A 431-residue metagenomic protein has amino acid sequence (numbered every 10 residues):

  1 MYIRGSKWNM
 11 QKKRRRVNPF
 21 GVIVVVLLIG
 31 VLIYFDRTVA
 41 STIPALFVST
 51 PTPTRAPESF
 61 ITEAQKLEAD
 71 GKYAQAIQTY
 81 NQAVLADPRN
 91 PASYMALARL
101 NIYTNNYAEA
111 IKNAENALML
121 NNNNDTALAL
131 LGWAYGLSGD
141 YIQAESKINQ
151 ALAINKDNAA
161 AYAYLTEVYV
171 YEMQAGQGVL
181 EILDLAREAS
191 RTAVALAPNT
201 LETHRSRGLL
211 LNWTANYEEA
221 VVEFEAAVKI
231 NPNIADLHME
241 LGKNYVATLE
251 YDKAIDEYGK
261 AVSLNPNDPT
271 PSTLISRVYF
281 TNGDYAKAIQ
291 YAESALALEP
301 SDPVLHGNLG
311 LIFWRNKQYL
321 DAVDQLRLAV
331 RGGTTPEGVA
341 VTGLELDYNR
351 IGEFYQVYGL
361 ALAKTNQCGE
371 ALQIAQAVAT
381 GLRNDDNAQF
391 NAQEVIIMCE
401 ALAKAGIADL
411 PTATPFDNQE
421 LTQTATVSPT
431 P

Functional and structural regions predicted by a protein language model:
M1-R55, Y141, S146-V170, A175 (+2 more regions): Long, contiguous interaction/recruitment modules in multidomain scaffold/adaptor proteins
P19, A45-V48, T335-P431: Terminal, low-structured helical/coil segments at or just beyond the last alpha-helical repeat
P53-N106, L137, Y171-V179, E202 (+3 more regions): Alpha-helical segment of the N-proximal tetratricopeptide repeat
R55, R89, N123, D157 (+8 more regions): Structural signature of alpha-solenoid helical repeat junctions
P57, P91-A92, D125-A129, A159-A160 (+7 more regions): Helix-start (N-cap) detector for alpha-helical repeat units in TPR-like alpha-solenoids, especially tetratricopeptide
G71-Q78, T104-N116, S138-Q150, M173-T192 (+5 more regions): Structural signature of tandem alpha-helical TPR/SEL1-like repeats, specifically the intra-repeat loop/turn
A86, L120, I154, L196 (+6 more regions): Structural marker of alpha-solenoid helical repeat scaffolds
